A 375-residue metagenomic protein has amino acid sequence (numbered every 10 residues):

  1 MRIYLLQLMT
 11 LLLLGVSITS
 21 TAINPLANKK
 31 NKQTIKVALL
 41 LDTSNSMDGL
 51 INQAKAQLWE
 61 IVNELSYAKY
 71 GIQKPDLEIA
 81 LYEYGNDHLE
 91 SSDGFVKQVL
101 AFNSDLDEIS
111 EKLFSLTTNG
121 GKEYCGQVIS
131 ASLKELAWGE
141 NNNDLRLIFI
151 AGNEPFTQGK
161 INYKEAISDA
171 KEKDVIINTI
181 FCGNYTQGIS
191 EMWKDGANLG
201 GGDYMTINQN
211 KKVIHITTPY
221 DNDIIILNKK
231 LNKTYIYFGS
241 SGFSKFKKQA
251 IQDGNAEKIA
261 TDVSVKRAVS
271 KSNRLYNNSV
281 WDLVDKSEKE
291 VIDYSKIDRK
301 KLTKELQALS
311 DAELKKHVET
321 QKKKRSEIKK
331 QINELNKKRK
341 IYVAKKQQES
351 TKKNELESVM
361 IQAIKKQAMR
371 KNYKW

Functional and structural regions predicted by a protein language model:
M1, I72, A260-T261, S310: A general, composition-driven signal for non-globular sequence regions
M1-N28: Bacterial Sec-dependent N-terminal signal peptides
M1-Y4, N24, N255, Y276-S279 (+3 more regions): Serine/threonine-rich low-complexity intrinsically disordered regions
L8, E313-K316: A broad, structure-centric signal for solvent-exposed, well-ordered loop/edge residues that line or flank functional
A22-K211, P219-D221, K286-R299, E305-Q307 (+4 more regions): Divalent cation-coordinating acidic motifs and surrounding scaffolds that mediate Ca2+/Mg2+/Mn2+/Zn2+-dependent binding
K194-Y294: A post-motif C-terminal structural segment
